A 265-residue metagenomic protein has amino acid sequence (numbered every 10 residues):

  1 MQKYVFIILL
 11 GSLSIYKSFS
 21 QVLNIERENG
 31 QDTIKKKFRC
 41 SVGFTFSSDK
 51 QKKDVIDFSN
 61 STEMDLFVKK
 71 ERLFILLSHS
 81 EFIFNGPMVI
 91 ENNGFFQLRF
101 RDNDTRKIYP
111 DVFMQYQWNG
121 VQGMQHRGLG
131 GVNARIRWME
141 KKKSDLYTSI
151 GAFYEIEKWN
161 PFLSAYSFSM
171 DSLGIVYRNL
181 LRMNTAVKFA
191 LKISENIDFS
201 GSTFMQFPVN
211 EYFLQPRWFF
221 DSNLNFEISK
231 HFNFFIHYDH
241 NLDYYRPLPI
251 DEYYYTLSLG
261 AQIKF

Functional and structural regions predicted by a protein language model:
M1-K35: Cleavable N-terminal export/targeting peptides
K36-F38, D54-N60, I90-G94, H126-G130 (+4 more regions): Residues that define the transmembrane beta-barrel architecture of outer-membrane proteins
V42-S48, I75-H79, V112-Y116, V132 (+4 more regions): Transmembrane beta-barrel strands of outer-membrane/channel proteins
F46-S48, M64-V68, D102, I136-W138 (+4 more regions): Residue-level signature of outer-membrane beta-barrel architecture
N60-T62, F96-L98, V132, T185-V187 (+3 more regions): Membrane-embedded beta-strands of outer-membrane beta-barrel proteins, especially the hydrophobic/small aromatic
K69-L76, R106-P110, K142-L146, I193-F199 (+1 more regions): Repeated loop/turn-to-beta-strand initiation elements of outer-membrane beta-barrel proteins
D145-K230: Outer-membrane beta-barrel transmembrane domain signature
F226-E227, Y253-F265: Outer-membrane beta-barrel "beta-signal"
